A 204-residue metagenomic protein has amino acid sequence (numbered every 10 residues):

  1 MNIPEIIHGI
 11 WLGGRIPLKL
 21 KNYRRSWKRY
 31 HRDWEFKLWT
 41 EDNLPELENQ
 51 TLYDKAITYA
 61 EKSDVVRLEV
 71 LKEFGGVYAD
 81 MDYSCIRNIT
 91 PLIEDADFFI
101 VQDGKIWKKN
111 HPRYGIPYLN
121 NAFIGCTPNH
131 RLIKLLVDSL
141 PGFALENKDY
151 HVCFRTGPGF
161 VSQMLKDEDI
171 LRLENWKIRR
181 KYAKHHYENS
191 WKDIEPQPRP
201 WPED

Functional and structural regions predicted by a protein language model:
M1-D64, A79-D204: Glycosyltransferase-associated regions of secretory-pathway enzymes, highlighting luminal stem/catalytic domains
D64-G76: Small-residue hinge/turn detector
